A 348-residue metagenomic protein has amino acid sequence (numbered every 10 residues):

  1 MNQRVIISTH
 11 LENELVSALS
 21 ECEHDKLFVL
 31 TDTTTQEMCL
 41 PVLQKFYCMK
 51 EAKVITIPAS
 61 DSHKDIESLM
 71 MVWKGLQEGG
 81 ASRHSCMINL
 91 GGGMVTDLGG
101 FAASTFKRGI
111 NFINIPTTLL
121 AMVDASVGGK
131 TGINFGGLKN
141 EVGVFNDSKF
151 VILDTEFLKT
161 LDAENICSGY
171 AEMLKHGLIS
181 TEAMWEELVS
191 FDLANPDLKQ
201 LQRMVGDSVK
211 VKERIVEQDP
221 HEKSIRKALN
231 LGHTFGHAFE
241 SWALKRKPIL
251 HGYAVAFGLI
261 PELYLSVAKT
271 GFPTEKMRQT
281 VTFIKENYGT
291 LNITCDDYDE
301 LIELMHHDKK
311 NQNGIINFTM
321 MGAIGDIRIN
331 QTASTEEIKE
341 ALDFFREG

Functional and structural regions predicted by a protein language model:
M1-C86: ATP/NTP phosphate-donor binding region
L76-L90, D97-N114: Non-catalytic interfacial helical region
E78-A81, D147-F150, E156-A163, A171-A183 (+9 more regions): Generic secondary-structure signature for well-ordered alpha-helical cores
M94-F101, M122, A238: Short glycine/serine/threonine-rich phosphate/pyrophosphate-binding segments that cradle anionic phosphate groups
F101-L193: A glycine/threonine-rich phosphate-anchoring loop and its flanking beta-alpha core in nucleotide/phosphate-binding
M173, T274-G348: C-terminal charged capping/lid subdomain of soluble metabolic enzymes
S190-D299: Active-site segments that bind and position negatively charged phosphate/pyrophosphate groups
